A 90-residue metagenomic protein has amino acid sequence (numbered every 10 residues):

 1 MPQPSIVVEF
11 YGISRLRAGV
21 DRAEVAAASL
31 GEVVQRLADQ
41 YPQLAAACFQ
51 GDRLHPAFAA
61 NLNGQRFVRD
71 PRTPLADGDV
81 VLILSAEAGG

Functional and structural regions predicted by a protein language model:
M1-G89: Ubiquitin-like/PB1-type beta-grasp interaction modules and other compact soluble beta-rich domains
